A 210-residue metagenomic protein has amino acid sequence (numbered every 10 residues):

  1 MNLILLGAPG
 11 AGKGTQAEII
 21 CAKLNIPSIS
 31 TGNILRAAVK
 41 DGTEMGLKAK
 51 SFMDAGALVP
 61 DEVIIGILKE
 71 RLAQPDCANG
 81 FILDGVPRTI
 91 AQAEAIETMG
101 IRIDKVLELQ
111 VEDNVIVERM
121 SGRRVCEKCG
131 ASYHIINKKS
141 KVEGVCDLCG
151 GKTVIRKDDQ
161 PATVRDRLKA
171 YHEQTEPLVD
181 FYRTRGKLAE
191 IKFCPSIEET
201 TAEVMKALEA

Functional and structural regions predicted by a protein language model:
M1-A210: Glycine-rich phosphate-binding loop of ATP-dependent small-molecule kinases
